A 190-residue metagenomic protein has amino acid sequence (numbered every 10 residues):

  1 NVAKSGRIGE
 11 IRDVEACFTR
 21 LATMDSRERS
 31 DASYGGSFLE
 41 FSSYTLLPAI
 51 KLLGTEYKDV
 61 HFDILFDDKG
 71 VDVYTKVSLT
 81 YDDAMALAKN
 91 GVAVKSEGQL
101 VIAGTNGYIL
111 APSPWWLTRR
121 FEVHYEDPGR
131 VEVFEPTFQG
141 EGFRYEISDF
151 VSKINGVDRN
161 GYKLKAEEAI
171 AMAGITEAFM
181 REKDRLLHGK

Functional and structural regions predicted by a protein language model:
N1-V60: Predominantly a Rossmann-like dinucleotide-binding segment in NAD(P)-dependent oxidoreductases
D13-C17, S113, R120, Y125: Mobile, glycine-enriched helix-loop/loop "lid" segments at the mouths of ligand-binding/catalytic clefts that gate
E15-F18, I64-F66, E168: A general secondary-structure junction signal
R29, E40-L47, D72, G142-Y145 (+1 more regions): Generic recognition of short, well-ordered alpha-helical interface segments
T45-R120, I147-N160: Contiguous beta-strand/loop segments that form the cofactor/metal-binding neighborhood of enzyme cores
P128-V133: Surface-exposed loop/edge segments in extracytoplasmic proteins
F134-S148, L164: Active-site loop of classical SDR/Rossmann-like NAD(P)-dependent oxidoreductases, centered on the catalytic Tyr-X3-Lys
D149-K190: C-terminal helix-rich "cap/oligomerization" subdomain common to oxidoreductases
